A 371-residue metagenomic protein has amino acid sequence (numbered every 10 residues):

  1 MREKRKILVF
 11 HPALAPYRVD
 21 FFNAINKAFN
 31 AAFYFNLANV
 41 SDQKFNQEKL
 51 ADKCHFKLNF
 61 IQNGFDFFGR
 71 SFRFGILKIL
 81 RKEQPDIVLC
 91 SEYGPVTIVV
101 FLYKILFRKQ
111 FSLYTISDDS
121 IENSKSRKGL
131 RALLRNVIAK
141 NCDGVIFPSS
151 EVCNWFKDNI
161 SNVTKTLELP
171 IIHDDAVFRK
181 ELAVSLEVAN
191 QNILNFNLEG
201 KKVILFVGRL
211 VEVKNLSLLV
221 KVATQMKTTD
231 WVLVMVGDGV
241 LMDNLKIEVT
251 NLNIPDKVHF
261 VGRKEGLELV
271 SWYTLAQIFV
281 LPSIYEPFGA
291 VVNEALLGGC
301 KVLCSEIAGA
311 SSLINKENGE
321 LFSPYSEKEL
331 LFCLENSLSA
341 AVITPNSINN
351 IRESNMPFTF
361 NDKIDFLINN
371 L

Functional and structural regions predicted by a protein language model:
V19-D20, K202-Q225, W231-L233, V240-K246: A conserved mid-protein helix/loop that constitutes part of the nucleotide-sugar donor-binding site
V96, F111-G129, G144: A short, histidine- and acid-enriched strand-loop-helix "catalytic/donor-clamping" loop that lines the nucleotide-sugar
K140-E187: Donor nucleotide-sugar binding/catalytic pocket of nucleotide-sugar-dependent glycosyltransferases
R263-K264, S271-A276: Short alpha-helical donor nucleotide-sugar binding micro-motif in glycosyltransferases
I284: Aromatic "clamp/platform" in nucleotide-sugar-dependent glycosyltransferases that forms part of the donor/acceptor
K301-C304: Short hydrophobic beta-strand element within catalytic cores of glycosyltransferases and related nucleotide-activated
K316, E320-E327, N336-V342: Conserved acidic donor-binding segment of nucleotide-sugar-dependent glycosyltransferases
V342-L371: A charged, aromatic-enriched C-terminal amphipathic alpha-helix characteristic of glycosyltransferases across folds
